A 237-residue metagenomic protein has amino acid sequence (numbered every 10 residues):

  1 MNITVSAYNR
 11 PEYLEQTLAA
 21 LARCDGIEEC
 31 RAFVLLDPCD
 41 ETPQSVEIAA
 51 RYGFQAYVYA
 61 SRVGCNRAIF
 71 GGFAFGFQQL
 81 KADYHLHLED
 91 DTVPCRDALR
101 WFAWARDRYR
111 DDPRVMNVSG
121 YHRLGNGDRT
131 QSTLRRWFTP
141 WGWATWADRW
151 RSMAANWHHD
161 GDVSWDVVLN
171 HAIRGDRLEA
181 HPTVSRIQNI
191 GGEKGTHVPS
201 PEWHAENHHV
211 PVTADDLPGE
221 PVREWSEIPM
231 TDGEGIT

Functional and structural regions predicted by a protein language model:
M1-H87, T92-T237: Peripheral/terminal regions associated with large enzymatic or DNA-binding modules
